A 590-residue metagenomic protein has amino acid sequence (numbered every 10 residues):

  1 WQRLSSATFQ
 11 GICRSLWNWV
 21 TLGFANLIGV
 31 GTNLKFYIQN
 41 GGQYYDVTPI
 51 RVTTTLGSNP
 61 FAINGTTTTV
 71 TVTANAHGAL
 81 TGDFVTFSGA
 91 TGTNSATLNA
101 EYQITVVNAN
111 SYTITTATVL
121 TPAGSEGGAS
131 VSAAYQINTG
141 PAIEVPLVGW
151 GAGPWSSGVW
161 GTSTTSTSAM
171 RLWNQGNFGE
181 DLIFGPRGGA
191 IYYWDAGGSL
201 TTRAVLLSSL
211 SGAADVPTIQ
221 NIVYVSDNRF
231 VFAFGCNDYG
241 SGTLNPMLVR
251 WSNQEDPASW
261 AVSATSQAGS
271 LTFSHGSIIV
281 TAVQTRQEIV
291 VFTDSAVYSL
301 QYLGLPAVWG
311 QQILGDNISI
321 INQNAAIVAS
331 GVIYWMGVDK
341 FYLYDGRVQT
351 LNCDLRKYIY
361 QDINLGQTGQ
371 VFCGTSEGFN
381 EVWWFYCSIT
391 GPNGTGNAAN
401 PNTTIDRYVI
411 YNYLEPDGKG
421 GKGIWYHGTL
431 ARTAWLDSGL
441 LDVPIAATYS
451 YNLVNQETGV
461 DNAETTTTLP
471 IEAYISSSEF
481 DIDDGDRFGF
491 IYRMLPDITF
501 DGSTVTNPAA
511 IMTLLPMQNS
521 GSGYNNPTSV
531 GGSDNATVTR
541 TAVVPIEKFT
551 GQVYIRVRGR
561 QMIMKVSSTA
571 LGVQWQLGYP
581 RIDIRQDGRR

Functional and structural regions predicted by a protein language model:
W1-V52, P141, P154-W155, L172-N174 (+2 more regions): Beta-sheet repeat architectures centered on beta-propellers
Q2-W19, T48-R51, S156-S168, L200-V371: Beta-propeller and closely related beta-pinwheel folds
F24-L27, E180, Q287-E288: Structural hallmark of WD40 beta-propellers
G29-T32, F184-P186, A233-C236, V291-T293 (+2 more regions): Conserved beta-strand positions in repeat-built beta-propeller and related beta-rich domains
F36-Q39, V145-W150, Y192-D195, N237-S263 (+2 more regions): Short beta-strand segments and strand-loop junctions that repeat across beta-rich extracellular domains
D46, E180-W194, S199-R203: Hydrophobic or amphipathic alpha-helical targeting/insertion segments
V47-R171, S199-V205, S211-A214: Small/polar beta-strand repeat architecture
G189-A190, N237-S241, I389-P392, Y451-N452: Short glycine/acidic-enriched loop and turn motifs that connect beta-strands
